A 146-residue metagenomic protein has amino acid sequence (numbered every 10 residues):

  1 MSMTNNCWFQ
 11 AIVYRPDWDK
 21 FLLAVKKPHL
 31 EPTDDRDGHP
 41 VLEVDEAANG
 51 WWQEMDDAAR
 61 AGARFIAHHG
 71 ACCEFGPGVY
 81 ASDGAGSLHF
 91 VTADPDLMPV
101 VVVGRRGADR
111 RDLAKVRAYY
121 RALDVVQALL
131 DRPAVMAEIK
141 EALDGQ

Functional and structural regions predicted by a protein language model:
M1-D34, G145: Short, extreme N-terminal segment that most often corresponds to the first beta-strand
Q10-I12, V41, R64: Ser/Thr- (and often Asn-) enriched beta-sheet segments in non-cytosolic proteins
L23-D56: N-terminal interaction modules that seed assembly of large macromolecular complexes
E43-Q146: Charged interaction segments
